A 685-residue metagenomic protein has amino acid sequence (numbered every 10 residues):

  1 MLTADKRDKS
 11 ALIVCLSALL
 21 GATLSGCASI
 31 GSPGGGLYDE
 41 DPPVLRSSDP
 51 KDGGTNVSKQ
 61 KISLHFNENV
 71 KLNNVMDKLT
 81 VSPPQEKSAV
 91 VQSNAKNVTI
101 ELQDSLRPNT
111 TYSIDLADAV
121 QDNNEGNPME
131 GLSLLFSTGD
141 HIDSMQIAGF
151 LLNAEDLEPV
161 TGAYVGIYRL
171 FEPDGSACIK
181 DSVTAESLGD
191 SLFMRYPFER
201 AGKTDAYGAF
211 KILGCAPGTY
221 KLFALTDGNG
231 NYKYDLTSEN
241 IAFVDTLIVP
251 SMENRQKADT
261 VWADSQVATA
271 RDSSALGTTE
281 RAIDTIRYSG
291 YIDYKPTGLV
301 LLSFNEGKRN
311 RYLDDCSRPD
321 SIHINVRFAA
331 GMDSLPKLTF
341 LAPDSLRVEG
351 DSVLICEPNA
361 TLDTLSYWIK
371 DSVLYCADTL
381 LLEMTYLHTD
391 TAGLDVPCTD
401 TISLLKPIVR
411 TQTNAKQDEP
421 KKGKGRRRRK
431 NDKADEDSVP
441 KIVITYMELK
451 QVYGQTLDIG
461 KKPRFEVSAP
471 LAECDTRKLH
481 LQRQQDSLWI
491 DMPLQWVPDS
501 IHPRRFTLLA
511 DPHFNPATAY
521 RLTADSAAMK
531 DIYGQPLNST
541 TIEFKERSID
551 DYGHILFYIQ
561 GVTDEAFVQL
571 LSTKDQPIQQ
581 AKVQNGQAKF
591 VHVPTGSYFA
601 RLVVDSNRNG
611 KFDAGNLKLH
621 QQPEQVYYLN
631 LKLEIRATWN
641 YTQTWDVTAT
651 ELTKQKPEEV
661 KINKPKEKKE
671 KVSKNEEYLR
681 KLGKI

Functional and structural regions predicted by a protein language model:
L2-I685: N-terminal targeting or signal-anchor segments and their processing/structural boundaries
